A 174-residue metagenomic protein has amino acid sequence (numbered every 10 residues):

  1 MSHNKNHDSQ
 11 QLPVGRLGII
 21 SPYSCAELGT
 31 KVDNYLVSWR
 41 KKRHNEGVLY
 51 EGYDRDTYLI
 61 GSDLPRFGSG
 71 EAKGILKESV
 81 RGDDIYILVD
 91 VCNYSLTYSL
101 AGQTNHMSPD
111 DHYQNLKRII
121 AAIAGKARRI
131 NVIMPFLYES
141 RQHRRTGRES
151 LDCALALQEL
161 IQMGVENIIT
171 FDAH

Functional and structural regions predicted by a protein language model:
M1-H174: PRPP-associated nucleotide enzymes
